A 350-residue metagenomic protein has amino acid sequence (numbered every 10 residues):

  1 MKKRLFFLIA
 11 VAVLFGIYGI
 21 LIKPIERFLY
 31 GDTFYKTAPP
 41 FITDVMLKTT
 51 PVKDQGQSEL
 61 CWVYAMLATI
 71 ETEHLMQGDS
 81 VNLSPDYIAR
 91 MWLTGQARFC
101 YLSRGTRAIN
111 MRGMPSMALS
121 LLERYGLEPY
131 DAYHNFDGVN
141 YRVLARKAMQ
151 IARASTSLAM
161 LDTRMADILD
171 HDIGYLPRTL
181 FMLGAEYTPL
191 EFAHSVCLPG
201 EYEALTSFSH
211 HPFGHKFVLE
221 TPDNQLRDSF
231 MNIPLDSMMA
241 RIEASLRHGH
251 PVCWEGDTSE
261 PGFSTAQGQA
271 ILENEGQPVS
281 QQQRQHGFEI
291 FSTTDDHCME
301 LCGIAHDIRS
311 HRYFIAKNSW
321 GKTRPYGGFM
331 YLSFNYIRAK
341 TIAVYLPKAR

Functional and structural regions predicted by a protein language model:
M1-R4: Positively charged n-region of N-terminal signal peptides that target proteins for export
F6-I20: Hydrophobic membrane-insertion alpha-helices, especially the h-region of bacterial N-terminal signal peptides
L21-E26, Y30-G31, A166-R350: Active-site signature of cysteine proteases
I22-L47: N-terminal regions that are enriched for targeting/export leaders and immediately downstream pro/stem segments
L47-E59, L102-N110, Q225-N232, R241-I242 (+1 more regions): Second-shell loop/turn segments in exported
G56-I70, I109-S116, H297: Active-site nucleophilic cysteine motif
V63, Y87-R90, A118-L121, P129-A132 (+4 more regions): Structural recognition of the beta-strand scaffold that forms the well-ordered cores of secreted hydrolase catalytic
N82-E186: Papain-like cysteine protease catalytic cores
